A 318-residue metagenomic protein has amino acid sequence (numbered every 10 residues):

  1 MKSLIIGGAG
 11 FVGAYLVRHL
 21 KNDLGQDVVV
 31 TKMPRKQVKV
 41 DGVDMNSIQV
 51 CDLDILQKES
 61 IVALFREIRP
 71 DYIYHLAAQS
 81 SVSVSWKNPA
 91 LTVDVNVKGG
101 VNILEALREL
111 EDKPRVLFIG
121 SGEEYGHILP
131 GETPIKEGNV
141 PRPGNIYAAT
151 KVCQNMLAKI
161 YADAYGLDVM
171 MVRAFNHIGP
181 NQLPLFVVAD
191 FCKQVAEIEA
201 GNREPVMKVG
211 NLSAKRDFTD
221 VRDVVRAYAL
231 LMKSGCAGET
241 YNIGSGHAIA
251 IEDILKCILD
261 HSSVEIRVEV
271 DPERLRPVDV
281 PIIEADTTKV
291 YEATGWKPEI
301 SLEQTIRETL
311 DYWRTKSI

Functional and structural regions predicted by a protein language model:
S3-D23: N-terminal Rossmann NAD(P)H-binding glycine-rich loop of SDR-like oxidoreductase domains
I6, K87, N176-Q182, P205-R216 (+3 more regions): Glycine-rich Rossmann NAD(P)(H)-binding loop
V43, V221, T240, E273-K297 (+2 more regions): Conserved C-terminal active-site "lid" loop/helix of NAD(P)H-dependent oxidoreductases that clamps the redox cofactor
I55-V95: NAD(P)H-binding glycine-rich loop region in Rossmannoid oxidoreductase-like domains and their noncatalytic homologs
K87-E105, R115, E123-M171: Catalytic helix-loop patch of NAD(P)-dependent Rossmann-fold dehydrogenases
I128-P134, M156-D217, V221-L230, G246-A248 (+1 more regions): NAD(P)-dependent short-chain dehydrogenase/reductase
F191, S234-L275: Mid/C-terminal beta-alpha module of Rossmann-like enzyme folds, strongest in SDR-family dehydrogenases/epimerases
L302-I318: Amphipathic terminal alpha-helices
